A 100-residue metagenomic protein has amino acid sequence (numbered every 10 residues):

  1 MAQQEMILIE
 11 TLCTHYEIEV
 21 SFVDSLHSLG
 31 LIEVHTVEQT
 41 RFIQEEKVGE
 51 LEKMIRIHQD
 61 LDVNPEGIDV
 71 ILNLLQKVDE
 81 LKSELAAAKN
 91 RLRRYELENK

Functional and structural regions predicted by a protein language model:
M1-V20: Polyanion-binding surface elements
A2-E5, L29, E33, F42-K100: Arg/Lys-rich, alpha-helical DNA-contact motif
V23-L26: Basic amphipathic alpha-helical segments that dock to polyanions
